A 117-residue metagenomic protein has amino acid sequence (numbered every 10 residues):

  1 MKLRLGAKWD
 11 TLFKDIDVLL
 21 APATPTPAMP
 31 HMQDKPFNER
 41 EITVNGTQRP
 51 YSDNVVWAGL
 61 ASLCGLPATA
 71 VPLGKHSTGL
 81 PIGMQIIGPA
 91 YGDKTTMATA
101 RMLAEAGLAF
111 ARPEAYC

Functional and structural regions predicted by a protein language model:
M1-L63, A115-Y116: Serine-dependent amide/ester hydrolase catalytic core
P50-S52, W57, S62-C117: Structural helix-boundary/capping segments
